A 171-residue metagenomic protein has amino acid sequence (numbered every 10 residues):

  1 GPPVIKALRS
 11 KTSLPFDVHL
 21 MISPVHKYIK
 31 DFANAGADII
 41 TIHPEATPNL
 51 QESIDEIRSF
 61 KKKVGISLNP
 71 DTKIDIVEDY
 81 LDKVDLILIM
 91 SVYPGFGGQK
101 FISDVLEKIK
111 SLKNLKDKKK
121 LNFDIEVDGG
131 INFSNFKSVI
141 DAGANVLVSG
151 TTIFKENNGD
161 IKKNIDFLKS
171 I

Functional and structural regions predicted by a protein language model:
G1-I22, D31, V92: An active-site metal/cofactor-coordinating segment within enzyme catalytic domains
G1-K6, F101-K108, K163-N164: Charged helix-capping and loop-helix junction motifs
G1-P2, I22-H26, T47-Q51, D71-I74 (+3 more regions): Structural motif corresponding to alpha-helix initiation and N-cap regions
K11, P15, K27-Y28, A37-D124: Conserved anion-binding
H19, S23, H43, S67 (+2 more regions): Structural motif
H26-N34, T72-V84, G129-L147: Catalytic cores of alpha/beta
I57, I140, F154-I171: C-terminal helical cap(s) of enzyme catalytic domains, especially alpha/beta-barrels
N145-S149, I153-K155: Acidic, Mg2+-coordinating phosphoryl-transfer loop and its flanking beta/alpha structural elements, shared across
